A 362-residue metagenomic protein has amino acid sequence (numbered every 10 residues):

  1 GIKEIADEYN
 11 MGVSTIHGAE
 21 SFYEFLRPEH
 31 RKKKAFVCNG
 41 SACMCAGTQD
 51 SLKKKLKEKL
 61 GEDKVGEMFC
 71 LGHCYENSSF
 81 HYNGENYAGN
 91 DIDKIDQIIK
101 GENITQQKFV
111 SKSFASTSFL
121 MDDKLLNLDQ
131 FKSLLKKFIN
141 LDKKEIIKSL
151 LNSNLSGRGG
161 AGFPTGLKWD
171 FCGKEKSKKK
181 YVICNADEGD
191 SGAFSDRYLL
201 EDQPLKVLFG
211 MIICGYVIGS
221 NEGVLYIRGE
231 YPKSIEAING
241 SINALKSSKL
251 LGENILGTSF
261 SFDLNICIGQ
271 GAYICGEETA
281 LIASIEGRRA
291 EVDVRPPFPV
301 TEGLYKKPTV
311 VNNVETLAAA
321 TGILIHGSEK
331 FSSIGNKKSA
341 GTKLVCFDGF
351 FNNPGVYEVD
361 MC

Functional and structural regions predicted by a protein language model:
G1-M361: Feature of Fe-S/electron-transfer and energy-metabolism proteins that preferentially highlights extended coupling
